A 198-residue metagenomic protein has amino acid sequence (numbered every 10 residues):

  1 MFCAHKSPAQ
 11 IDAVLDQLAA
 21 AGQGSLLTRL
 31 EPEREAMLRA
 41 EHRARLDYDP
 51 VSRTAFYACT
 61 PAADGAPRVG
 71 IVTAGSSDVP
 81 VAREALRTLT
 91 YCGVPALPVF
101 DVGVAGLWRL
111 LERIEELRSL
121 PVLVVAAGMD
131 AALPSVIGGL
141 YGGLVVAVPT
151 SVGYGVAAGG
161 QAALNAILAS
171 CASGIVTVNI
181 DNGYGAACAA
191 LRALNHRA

Functional and structural regions predicted by a protein language model:
M1-D47: Long amphipathic alpha-helical segments
I11, D78-R83, L107-W108, A127-I137 (+2 more regions): Short glycine/serine/threonine-rich phosphate/pyrophosphate-binding segments that cradle anionic phosphate groups
E41-H42, L140-Y141, C171-S173: Short, structured coil segments at secondary-structure junctions
T54-F56, P95-E116, G160-A162, V178: Glycine-rich oxoanion-binding loops at beta->alpha junctions
G65-G106: Glycine-rich phosphate/diphosphate-binding loop of Rossmann-like nucleotide-binding domains
T73, I114, R118, V122 (+1 more regions): C-terminal binding/interaction regions
E112-T150: Glycine-rich phosphate-binding loop
